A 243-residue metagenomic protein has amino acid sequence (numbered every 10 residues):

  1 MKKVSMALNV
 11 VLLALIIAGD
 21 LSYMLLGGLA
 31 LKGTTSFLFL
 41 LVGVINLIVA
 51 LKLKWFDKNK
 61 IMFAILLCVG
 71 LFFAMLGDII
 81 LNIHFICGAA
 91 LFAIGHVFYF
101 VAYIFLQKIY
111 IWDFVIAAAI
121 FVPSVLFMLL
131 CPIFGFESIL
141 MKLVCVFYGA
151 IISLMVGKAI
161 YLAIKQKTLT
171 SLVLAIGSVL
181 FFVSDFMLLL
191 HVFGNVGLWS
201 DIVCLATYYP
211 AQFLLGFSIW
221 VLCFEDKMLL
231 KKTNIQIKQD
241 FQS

Functional and structural regions predicted by a protein language model:
M1-S243: Polytopic alpha-helical membrane-helix bundles and their juxtamembrane interface segments in multi-pass membrane
